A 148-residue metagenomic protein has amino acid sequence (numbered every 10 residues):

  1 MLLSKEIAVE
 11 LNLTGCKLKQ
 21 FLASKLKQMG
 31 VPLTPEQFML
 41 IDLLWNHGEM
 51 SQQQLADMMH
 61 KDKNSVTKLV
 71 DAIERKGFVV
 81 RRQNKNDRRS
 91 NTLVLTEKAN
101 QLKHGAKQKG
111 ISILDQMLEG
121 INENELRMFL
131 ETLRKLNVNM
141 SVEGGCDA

Functional and structural regions predicted by a protein language model:
M1-L2, N124-A148: C-terminal regulatory/oligomerization modules of transcriptional regulators
M1-M29: N-terminal leader segment of winged-helix/HTH proteins
F21, D71-E131: Charged, amphipathic alpha-helical coiled-coil/dimerization segments
L40-I41: Short alpha-helical "packing" element that flanks the helix-turn-helix/winged-helix DNA-binding module
H47-S51: Short capping segments at the starts of secondary-structure elements
Q52-Q53, N64, D71, N91: Residues within helix-turn-helix
A56: The alpha-helix within a helix-turn-helix
